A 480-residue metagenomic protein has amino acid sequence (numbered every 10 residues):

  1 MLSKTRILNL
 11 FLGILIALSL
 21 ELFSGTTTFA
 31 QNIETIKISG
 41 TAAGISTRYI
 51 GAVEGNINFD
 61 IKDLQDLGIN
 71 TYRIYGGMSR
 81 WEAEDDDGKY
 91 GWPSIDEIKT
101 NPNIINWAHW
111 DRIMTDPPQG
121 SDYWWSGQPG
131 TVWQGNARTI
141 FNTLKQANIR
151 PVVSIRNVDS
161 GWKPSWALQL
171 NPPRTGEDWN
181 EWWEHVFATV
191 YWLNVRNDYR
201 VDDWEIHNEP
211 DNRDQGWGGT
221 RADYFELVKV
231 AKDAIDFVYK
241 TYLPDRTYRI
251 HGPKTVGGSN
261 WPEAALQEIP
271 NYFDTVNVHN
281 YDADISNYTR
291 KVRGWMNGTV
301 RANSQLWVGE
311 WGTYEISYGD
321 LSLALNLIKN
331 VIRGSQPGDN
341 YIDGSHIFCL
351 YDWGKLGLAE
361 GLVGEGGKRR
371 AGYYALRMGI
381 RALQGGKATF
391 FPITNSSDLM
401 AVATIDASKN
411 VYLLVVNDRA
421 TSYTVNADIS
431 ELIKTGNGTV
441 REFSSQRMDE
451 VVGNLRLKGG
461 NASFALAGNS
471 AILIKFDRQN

Functional and structural regions predicted by a protein language model:
M1-I14: Bacterial N-terminal signal peptides that target proteins for export
F11-S24: Bacterial N-terminal signal peptides
A17, T28-F59: Mature N-terminal, pre-catalytic/accessory segment of carbohydrate-active enzymes
N70-D284: Substrate-binding cleft and catalytic face of glycoside hydrolase catalytic domains, especially the flexible beta-alpha
T275, N280-K355, E365-R381, D418-A420 (+1 more regions): Catalytic-core region of carbohydrate-active enzymes that cleave or remodel glycosidic bonds
N395-G436, N469-L473: Carbohydrate-binding surface patches
S430-M448: Solvent-exposed beta-hairpin/edge-strand motifs
L455-N480: C-terminal beta-strand-rich structural cap/linker in extracellular carbohydrate-active enzymes
